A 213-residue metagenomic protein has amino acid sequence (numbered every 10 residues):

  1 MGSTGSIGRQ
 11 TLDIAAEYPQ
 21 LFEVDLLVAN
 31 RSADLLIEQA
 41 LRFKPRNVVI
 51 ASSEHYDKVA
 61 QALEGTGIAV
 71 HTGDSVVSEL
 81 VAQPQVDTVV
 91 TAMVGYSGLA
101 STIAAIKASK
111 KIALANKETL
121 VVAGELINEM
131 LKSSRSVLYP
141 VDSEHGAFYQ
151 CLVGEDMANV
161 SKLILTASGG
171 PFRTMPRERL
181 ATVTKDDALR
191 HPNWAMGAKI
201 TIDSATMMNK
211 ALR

Functional and structural regions predicted by a protein language model:
M1-V48: N-terminal Rossmann-like dinucleotide-binding module
T4, A40, V89, S109 (+1 more regions): Residue-level signal for inorganic ion chemistry
S6-T11, D34-L35, Y96-I103, L114-A115 (+3 more regions): Short glycine/serine/threonine-rich phosphate/pyrophosphate-binding segments that cradle anionic phosphate groups
Q10-P19, E38-Q39, L120-R135, C151-G154: Active-site-proximal loop->helix
V49-A51, A69-V76: Short acidic-hydrophobic, aromatic-tinged amphipathic segments that line or gate anion-handling sites
V59-A62, G95-A108, A115-V137: Rossmann-fold NAD(P)-binding glycine/threonine-rich loop
T72-A104: Beta-loop-alpha module in the N-terminal Rossmann-like domain of NAD(P)-dependent dehydrogenases, especially those
A147-K210: Conserved anion/nucleotide-ligand pocket segment
